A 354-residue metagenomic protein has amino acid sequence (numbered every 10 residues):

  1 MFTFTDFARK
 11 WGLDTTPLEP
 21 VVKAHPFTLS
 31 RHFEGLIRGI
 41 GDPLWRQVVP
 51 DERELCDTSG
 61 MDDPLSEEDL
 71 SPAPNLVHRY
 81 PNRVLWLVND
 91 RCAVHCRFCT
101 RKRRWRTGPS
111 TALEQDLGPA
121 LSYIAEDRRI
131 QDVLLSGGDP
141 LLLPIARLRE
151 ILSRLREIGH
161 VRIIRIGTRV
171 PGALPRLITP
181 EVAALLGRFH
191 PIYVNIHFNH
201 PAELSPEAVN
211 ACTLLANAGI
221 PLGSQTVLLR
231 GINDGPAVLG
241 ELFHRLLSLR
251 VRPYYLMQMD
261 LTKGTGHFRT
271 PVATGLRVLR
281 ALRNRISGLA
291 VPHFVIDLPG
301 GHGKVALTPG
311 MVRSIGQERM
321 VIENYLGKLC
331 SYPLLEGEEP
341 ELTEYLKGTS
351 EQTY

Functional and structural regions predicted by a protein language model:
M1-R79: Flexible, acidic/Gly-rich N-terminal and inter-domain linker regions that tether and position cofactor-handling modules
P26, P72-R101: N-terminal pre-triad scaffold of radical SAM enzymes
T28, L279-Y354: C-terminal accessory regions of radical SAM enzymes
F33, C96, Y254: Conserved, mostly hydrophobic/aromatic
F98-C99, R128, V209-D234, Y325-Y354: Mobile, glycine- and charge-enriched loop segments and immediately flanking short secondary-structure elements within
C99-T111: Iron-sulfur (Fe-S) cluster-binding segments and ferredoxin-like electron-carrier domains, especially [2Fe-2S]
S110-G118: Short cysteine/histidine-rich metal-coordination sites, predominantly Zn2+-binding motifs
G118-A125, R129-D132, L141-I286: Conserved AdoMet/S-adenosylmethionine-binding subsite of the radical SAM
